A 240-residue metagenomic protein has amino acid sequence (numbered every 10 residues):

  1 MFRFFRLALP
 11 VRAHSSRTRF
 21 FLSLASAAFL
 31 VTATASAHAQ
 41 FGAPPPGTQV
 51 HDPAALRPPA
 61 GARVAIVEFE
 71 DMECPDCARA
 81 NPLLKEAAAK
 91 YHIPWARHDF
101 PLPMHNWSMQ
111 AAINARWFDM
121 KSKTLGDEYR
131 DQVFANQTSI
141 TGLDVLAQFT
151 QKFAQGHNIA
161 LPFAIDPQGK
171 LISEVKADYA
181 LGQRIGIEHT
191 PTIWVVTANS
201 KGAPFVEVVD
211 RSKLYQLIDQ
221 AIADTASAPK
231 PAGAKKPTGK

Functional and structural regions predicted by a protein language model:
M1-R17: N-terminal secretory signal peptides that target proteins for export/translocation
F2-F5, Q151-K240: C-terminal cap of thioredoxin/glutaredoxin-like
P10-A13, A27, L217: Intrinsically disordered, low-complexity Ser/Thr- and Pro-rich stretches
R17-A33: Bacterial N-terminal signal peptides
H38-Q40: Boundary of Sec targeting at the N-terminus
P46-V64: A short beta-strand-turn-helix
P58-G61, A88-K90, W107, R184-H189: Extracellular/periplasmic catalytic domains that process cell-envelope and extracellular macromolecules
V67, M72, A78-F153: Structural alpha/beta surface segment adjacent to cysteine/selenocysteine redox centers across thiol/disulfide enzymes
